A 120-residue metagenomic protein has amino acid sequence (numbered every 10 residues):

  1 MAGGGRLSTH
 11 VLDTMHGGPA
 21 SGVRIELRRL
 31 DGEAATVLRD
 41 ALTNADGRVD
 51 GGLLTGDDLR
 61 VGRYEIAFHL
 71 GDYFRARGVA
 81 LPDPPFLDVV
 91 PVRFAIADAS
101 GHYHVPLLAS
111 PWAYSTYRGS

Functional and structural regions predicted by a protein language model:
M1-S21, R29: Beta-strand-rich domain onsets/edges
A2, V61-S120: Feature of secretome-associated and extracellular-like proteins
S8, T36-V37, D50-L53, G78 (+1 more regions): Short structured motifs
M15, D31-E33, D72: Solvent-exposed strand-loop boundary residues in beta-sheet-rich modules
M15, V23, D40-A41, L53: Short hydrophobic alpha-helix segments
R24-L38: Short amphipathic beta-strand segments in non-cytosolic proteins
L38-L42, L54-G56, P82, V92-F94: Beta-strand-rich interaction surfaces with strong enrichment in secreted/lumenal proteins
T43-T55, I66: Glycine-centered loop-to-beta-strand initiation motif
